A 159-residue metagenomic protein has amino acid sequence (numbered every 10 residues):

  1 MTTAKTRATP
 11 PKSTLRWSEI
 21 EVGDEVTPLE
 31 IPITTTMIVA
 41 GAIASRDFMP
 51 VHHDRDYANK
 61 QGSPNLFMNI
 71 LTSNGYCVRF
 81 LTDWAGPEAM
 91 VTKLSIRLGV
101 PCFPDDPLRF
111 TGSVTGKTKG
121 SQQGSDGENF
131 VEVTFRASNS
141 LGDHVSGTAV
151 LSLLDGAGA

Functional and structural regions predicted by a protein language model:
T2-M90, G156-A159: Hot-dog-fold acyl-thioester-processing enzymes
T2-V22, C102-A159: HotDog/MaoC-like acyl-thioester-processing domains
E30, S95, S146-V150: Well-ordered beta-strand positions in beta-sheet-rich domains
S45-R46, A58, K93, F110 (+2 more regions): Short, charged/polar low-complexity linear motifs in solvent-exposed/disordered segments
L81-F110: Mid-chain, well-packed structural core segment of small domains
